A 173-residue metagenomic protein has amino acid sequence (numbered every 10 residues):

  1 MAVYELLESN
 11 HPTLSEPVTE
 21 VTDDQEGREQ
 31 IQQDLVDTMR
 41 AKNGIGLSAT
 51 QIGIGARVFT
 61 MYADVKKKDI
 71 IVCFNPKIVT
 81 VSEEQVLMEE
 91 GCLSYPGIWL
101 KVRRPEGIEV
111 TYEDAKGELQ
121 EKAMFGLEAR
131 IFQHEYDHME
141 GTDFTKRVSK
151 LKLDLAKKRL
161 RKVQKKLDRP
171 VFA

Functional and structural regions predicted by a protein language model:
M1-A173: Positively charged
